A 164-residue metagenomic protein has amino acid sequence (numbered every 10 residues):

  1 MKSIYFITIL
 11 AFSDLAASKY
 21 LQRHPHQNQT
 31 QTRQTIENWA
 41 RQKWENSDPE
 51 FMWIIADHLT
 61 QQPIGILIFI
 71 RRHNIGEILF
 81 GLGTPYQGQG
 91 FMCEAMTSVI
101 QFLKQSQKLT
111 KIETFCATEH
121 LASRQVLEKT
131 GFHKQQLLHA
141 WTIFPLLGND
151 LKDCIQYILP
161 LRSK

Functional and structural regions predicted by a protein language model:
M1-F6, A11-K19, A56-K164: Acyl-donor (CoA/ACP) binding surface of acyl/acetyltransferases
A16-A40: Conserved GNAT-fold acetyl-CoA-binding loop/helix
H24-N28, F51, E119: Short, conserved alpha-helical segments within structured domains
H26, E45-D48, I112: Secondary-structure boundary/capping residues
T30, S47-P49, G76, F80: Non-catalytic, surface-exposed connector residues within folded enzymatic/regulatory domains
Q31-T35, S47-D48, D57, K134-L138: A short linear-motif detector with a strong N-terminal bias
N38, Q42, T142-P145: Polar/charged alpha-helical tracts
W39-I54: A short helix-loop-beta-strand connector motif used in the catalytic cores of GNAT acetyltransferases and, in some
